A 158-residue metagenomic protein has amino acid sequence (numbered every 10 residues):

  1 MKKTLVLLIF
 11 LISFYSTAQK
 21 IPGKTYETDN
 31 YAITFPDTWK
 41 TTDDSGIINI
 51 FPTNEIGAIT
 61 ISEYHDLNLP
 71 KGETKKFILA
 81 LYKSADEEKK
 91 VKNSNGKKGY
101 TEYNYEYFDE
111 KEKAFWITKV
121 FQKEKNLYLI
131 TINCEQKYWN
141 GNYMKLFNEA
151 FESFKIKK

Functional and structural regions predicted by a protein language model:
K3-F14, A18: Sec-dependent N-terminal signal peptides
V6, K98-E102, F151: A general secondary-structure boundary signal
L8, N30-T34, D109, I132: Intrinsically disordered, low-complexity regions enriched in Ser/Pro/Gly/Gln/His and often acidic
Q19, W39, I130-K158: Surface-exposed amphipathic alpha-helical segments
K20-D44: N-terminal "mature-domain start" segment
N30, N68-G72, G141-K145: Soluble non-cytosolic domains of exported or imported proteins
F35, E73-I78, Y143-A150: Stable alpha-helical elements in mature extracytoplasmic
T41-L129, Q136: Conserved polar/disulfide-associated segments of primarily extracytoplasmic proteins
